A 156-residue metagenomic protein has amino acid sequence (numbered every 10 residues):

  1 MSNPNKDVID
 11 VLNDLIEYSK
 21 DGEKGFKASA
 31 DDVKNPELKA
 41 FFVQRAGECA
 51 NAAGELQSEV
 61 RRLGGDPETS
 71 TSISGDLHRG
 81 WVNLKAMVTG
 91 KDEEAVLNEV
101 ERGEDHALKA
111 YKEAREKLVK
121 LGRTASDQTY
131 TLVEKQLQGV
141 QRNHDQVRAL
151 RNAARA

Functional and structural regions predicted by a protein language model:
M1-P4, A154-A156: Basic/polar N-terminal segments that are highly enriched at the extreme N-terminus, encompassing both cleavable
S2, A40, G47, P67-N83 (+1 more regions): Charge-rich, acidic-biased intrinsically disordered regions
S2-K34, A95-R123: Alpha-helical bundle segments that constitute or directly flank the non-heme di-iron/ferroxidase center
D7-L15, P36-G54, V96-V100, Q128-V140: Alpha-helical scaffold segments that form or flank carboxylate-/histidine-based iron centers
L15, G22, A52, E59 (+6 more regions): Amphipathic alpha-helices that form helix-helix packing interfaces
A40-G75, V147-L150: Conserved alpha-helical segments that form or flank metal/cofactor-binding pockets of metalloenzymes
S58-A95, R102-L108: Carboxylate-rich helix-loop segments that flank metal/cofactor sites and access channels in metalloenzymes
V96, V100-A156: Preference for long, well-ordered alpha-helical segments
